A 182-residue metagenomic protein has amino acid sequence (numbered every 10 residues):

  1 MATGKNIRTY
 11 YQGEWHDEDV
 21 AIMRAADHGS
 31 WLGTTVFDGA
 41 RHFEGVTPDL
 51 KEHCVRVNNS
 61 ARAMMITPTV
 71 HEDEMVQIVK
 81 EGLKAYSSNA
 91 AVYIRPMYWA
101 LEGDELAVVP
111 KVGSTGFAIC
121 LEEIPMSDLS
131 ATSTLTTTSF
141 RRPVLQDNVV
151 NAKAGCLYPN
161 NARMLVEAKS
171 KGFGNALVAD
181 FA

Functional and structural regions predicted by a protein language model:
M1-T69, D73, Q77-E81, W99 (+1 more regions): Helix-start/capping segments and mature chain N-termini
V79, A85-M97: Ordered, amphipathic secondary-structure segments that act as subunit-interaction surfaces in large macromolecular
